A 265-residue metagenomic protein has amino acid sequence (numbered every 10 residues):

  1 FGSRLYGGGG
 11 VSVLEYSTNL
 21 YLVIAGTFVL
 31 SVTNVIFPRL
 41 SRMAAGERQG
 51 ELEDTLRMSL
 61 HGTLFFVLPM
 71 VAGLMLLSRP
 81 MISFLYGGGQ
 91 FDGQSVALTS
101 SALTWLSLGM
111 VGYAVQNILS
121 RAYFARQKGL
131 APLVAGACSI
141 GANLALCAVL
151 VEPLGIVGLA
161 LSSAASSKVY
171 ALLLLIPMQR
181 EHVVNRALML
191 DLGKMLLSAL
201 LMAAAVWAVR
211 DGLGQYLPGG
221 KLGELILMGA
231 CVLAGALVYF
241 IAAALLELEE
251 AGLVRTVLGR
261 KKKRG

Functional and structural regions predicted by a protein language model:
F1-G265: Membrane-embedded alpha-helical bundles of multi-pass transporters/translocases, especially carrier/permease families
